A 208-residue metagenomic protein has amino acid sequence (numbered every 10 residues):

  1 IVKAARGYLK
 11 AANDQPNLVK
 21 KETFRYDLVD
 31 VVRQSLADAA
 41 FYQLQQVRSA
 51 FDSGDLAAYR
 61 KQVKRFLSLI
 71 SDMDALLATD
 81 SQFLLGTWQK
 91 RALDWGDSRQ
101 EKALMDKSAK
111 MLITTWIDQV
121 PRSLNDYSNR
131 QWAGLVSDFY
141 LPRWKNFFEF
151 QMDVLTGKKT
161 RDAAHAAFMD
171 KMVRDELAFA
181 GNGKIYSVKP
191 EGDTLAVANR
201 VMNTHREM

Functional and structural regions predicted by a protein language model:
I1-M208: Catalytic domains of carbohydrate-active enzymes that cleave complex glycans
